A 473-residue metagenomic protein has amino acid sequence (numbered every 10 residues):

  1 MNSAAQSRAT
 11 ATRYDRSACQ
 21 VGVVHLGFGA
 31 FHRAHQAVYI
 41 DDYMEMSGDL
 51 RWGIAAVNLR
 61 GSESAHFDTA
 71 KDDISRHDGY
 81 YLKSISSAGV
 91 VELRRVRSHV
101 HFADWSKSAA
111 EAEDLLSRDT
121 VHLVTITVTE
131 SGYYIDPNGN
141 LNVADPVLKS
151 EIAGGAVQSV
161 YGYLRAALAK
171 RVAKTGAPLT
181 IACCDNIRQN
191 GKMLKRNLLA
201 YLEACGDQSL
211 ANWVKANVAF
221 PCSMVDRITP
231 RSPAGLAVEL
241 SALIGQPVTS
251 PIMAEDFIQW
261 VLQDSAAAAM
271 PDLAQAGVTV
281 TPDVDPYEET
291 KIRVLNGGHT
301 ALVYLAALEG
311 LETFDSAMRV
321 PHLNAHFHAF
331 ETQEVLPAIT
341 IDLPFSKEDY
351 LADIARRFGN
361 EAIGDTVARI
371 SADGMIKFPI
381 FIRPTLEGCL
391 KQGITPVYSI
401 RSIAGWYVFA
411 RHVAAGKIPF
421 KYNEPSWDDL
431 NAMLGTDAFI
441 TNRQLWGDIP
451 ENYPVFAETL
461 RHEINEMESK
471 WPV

Functional and structural regions predicted by a protein language model:
M1-V473: Substrate/ligand-engaging "lid" and interaction regions
